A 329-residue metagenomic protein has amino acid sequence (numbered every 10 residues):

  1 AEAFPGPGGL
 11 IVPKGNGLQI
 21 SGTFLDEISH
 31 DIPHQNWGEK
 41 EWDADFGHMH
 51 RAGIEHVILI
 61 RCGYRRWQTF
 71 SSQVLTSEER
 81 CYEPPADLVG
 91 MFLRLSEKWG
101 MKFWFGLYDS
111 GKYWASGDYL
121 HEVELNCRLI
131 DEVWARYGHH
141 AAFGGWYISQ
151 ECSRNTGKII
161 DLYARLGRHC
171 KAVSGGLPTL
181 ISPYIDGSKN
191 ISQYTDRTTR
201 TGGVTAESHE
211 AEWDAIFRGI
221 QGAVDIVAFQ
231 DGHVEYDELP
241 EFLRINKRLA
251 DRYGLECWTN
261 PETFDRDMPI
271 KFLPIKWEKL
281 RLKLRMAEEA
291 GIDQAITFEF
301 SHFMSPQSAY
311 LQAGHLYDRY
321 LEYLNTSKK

Functional and structural regions predicted by a protein language model:
F4-K329: Glycan-processing catalytic domains of CAZymes
